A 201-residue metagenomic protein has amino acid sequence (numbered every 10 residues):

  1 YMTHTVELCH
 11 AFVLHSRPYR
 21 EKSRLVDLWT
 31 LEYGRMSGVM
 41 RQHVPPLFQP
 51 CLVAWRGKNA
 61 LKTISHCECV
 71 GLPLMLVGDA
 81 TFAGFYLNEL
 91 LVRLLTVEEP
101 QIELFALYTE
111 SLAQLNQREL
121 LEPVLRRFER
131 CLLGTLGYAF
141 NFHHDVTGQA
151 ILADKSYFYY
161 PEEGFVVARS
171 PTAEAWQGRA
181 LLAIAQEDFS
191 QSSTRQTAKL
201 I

Functional and structural regions predicted by a protein language model:
M2-L25, W29-I201: Non-catalytic alpha-helical scaffolds and adjoining flexible linkers that form interface surfaces for assembly
